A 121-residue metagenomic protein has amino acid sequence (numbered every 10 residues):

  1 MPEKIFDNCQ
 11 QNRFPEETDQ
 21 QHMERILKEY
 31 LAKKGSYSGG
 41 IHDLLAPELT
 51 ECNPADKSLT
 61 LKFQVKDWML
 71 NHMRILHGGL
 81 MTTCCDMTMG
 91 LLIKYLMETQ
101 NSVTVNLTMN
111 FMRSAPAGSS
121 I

Functional and structural regions predicted by a protein language model:
M1-S120: Terminal targeting signals and extreme-terminal segments of soluble enzymes
